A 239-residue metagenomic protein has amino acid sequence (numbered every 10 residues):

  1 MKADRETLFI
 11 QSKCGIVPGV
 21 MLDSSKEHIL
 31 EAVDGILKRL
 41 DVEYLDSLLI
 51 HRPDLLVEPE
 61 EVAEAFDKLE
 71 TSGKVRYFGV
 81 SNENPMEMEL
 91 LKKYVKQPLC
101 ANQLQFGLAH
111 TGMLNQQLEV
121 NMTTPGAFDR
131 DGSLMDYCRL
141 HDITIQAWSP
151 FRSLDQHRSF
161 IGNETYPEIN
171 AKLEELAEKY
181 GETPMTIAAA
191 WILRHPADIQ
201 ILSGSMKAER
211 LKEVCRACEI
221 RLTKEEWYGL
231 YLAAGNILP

Functional and structural regions predicted by a protein language model:
M1-F9, T71, R152-L154: N-terminal binding-site loop/beta-alpha segment at the start of enzyme catalytic domains that lines or forms
A3-E6, L40-E43, G73, Q97 (+1 more regions): Structured loop/turn residues at beta-strand edges in well-structured enzyme cores
E6-P18, Q103-L108: A short, structured active-site edge motif that brings together acidic residues
I10, L45-L48, F78, N102: Buried hydrophobic side chains on well-structured beta-strands
C14-E27, L56: Active-site mouth loops of central-metabolism enzymes
S24-L40, M86-E89: Short, acidic/polar
L37-E58: Active-site groove signature of glycoside hydrolases
P53, P59-P239: Beta/alpha (TIM)-barrel catalytic core signal, keyed to glycine-rich beta->alpha loops juxtaposed to Asp/Glu that bind
